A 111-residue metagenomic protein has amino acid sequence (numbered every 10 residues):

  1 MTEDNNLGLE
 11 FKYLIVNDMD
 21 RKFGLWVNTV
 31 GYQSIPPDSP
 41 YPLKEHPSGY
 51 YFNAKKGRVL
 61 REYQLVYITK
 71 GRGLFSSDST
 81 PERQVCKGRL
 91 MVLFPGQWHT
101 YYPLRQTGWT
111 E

Functional and structural regions predicted by a protein language model:
M1-S76, P81-R83: Generic protein-terminus/edge-of-domain signal
D38, G49-F52, K87-G88, G96 (+1 more regions): Tight coil/turn sites that cap or link beta-strands
E45, P81, R89, T107-G108: Short, glycine/charged-enriched secondary-structure capping and boundary segments
Y51-G57, M91-L93, Y101: Glycine-rich loops and low-complexity Gly/Arg-rich segments that provide flexible linkers or classic glycine-based
V66-Y67, Q84, V92, Y102: Well-ordered beta-strand positions
R72-L74, L90, W98: Structural motif
S79-P95: Short acidic-glycine-tyrosine-enriched beta hairpin
E82, G96-E111: Ligand-binding loop in jelly-roll beta-barrel domains
